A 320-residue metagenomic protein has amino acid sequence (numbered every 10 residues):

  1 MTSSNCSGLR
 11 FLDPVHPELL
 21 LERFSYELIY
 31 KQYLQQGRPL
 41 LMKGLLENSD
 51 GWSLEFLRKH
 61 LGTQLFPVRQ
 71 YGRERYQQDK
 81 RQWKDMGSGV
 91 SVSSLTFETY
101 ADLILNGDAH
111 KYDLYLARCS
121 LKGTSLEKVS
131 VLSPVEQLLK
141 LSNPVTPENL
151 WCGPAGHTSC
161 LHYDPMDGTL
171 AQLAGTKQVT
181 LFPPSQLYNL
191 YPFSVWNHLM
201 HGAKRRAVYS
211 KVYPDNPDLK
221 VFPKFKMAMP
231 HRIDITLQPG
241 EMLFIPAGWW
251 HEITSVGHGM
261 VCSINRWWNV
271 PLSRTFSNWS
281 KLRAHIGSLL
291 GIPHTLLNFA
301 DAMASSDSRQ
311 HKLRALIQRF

Functional and structural regions predicted by a protein language model:
M1-M242, W250-F320: N-terminal accessory scaffold of Fe(II)-dependent oxygenases
